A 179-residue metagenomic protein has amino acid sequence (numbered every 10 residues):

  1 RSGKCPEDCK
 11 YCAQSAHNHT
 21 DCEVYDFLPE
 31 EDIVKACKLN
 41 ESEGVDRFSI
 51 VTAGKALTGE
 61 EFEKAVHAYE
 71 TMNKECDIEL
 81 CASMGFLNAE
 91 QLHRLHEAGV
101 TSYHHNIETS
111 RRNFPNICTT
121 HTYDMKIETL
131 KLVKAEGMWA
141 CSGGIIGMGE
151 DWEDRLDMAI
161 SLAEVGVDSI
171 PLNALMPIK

Functional and structural regions predicted by a protein language model:
R1, Q14, H105, G144-I145 (+1 more regions): Long, contiguous hydrophobic alpha-helical segments, chiefly transmembrane helices and signal peptides
G3-A16: Local cysteine-cluster metal-coordination motifs and their immediate loop/turn environment, predominantly Fe-S cluster
P6, P115-C118, M176: Generic, ordered loop/turn and secondary-structure boundary motif
A13-A16, R111-R112, I178-K179: Short glycine/proline- and charge-enriched loop/turn segments that cap or connect secondary-structure elements
N18-G143, M148-L162: Conserved Radical SAM active-site core
A163-K179: Radical SAM enzyme [4Fe-4S]-AdoMet core and its adjacent flexible, acidic and glycine-rich loops/tails across
